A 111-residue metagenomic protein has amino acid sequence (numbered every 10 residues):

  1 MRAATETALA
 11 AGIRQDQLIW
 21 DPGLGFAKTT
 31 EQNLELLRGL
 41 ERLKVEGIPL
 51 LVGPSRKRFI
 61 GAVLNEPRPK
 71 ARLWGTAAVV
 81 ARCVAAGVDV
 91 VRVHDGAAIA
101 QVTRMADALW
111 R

Functional and structural regions predicted by a protein language model:
M1-A11, D16, A27-R111: Active-site-adjacent loop and "lid" segments of alpha/beta metabolic enzymes
L24: Active-site metal-binding loops of divalent metal-dependent hydrolases
